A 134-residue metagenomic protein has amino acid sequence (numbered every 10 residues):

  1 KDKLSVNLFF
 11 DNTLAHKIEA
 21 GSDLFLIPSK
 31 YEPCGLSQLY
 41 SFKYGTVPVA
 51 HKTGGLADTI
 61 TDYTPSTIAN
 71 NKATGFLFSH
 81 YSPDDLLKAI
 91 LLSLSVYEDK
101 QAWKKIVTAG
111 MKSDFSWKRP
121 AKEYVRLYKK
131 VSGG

Functional and structural regions predicted by a protein language model:
K1-L14: Nucleotide-activated donor-binding/catalytic signature segment of Leloir-type glycosyltransferases, i.e., the conserved
D2, T46, F115: Short glycine/serine/threonine/alanine-rich loop segments
N7-F10, K105-V107, E123-Y124: Short coil/turn segments at secondary-structure boundaries
N12, K17-K105, M111-K112: Catalytic binding pocket for nucleotide-activated donors in carbohydrate/polymer assembly enzymes
W117-G134: C-terminal alpha-helical cap of glycosyltransferases
